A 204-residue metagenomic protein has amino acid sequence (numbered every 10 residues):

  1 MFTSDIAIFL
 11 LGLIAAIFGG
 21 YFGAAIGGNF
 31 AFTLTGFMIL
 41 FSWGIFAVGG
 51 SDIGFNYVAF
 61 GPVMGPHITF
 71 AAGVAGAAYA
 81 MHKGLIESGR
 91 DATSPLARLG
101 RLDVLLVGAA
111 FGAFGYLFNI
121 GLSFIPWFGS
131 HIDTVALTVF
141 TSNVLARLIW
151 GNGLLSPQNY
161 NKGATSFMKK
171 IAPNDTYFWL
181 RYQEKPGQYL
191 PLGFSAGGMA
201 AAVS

Functional and structural regions predicted by a protein language model:
M1-I6, G50-P62, A92, L117-A136 (+2 more regions): Membrane-helix interface and helix-disruption motif detector
M1-V63: N-terminal signal-anchor module of multipass membrane proteins
A15-Y21, I39-W43, A71-A78, G108-I120 (+2 more regions): Hydrophobic core segments of alpha-helical transmembrane domains in multi-pass membrane transport and ion-translocation
I26, G44-Y57, Y79-I86, F114-P126 (+2 more regions): Transmembrane helix-loop junctions in multi-pass membrane proteins
T35-I39, G50-A92: Membrane helical hairpin/interfacial module
L85-T165: Membrane-interface helix-loop-helix junctions at boundaries between adjacent transmembrane segments
R98-D103, T165-S204: Membrane-water interface at loop-to-transmembrane-helix junctions
